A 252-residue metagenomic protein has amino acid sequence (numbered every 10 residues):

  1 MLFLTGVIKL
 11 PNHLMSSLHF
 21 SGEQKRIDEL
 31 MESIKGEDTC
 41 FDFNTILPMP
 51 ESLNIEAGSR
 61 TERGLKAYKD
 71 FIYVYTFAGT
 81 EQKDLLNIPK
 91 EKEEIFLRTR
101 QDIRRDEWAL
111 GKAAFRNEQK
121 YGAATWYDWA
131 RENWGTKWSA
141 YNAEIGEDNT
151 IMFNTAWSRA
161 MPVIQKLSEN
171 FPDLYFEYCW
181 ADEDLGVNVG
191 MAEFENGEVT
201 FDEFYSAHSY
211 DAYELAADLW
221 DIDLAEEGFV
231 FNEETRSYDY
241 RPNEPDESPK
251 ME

Functional and structural regions predicted by a protein language model:
F3-E252: Intrinsic low-complexity, intrinsically disordered or marginally ordered coil/linker segments
